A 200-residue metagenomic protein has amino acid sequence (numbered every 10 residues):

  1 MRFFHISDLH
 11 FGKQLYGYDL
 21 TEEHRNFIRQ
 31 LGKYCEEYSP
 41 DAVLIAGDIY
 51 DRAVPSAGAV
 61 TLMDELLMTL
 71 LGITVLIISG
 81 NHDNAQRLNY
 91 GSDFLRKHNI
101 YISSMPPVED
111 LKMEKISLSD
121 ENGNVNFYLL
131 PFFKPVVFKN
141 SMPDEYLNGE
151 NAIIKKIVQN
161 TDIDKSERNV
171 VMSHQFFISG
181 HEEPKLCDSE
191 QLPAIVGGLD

Functional and structural regions predicted by a protein language model:
M1-M68, G72, V171: N-terminal active-site segment of His-dependent metallophosphoesterases
P55, S79, D83-D200: His/Asp/Glu-rich metal-coordinating catalytic cores of metallo-dependent phosphodiesterases/hydrolases acting on
V75: Active-site-proximal cofactor/substrate-binding loop regions of enzyme domains
